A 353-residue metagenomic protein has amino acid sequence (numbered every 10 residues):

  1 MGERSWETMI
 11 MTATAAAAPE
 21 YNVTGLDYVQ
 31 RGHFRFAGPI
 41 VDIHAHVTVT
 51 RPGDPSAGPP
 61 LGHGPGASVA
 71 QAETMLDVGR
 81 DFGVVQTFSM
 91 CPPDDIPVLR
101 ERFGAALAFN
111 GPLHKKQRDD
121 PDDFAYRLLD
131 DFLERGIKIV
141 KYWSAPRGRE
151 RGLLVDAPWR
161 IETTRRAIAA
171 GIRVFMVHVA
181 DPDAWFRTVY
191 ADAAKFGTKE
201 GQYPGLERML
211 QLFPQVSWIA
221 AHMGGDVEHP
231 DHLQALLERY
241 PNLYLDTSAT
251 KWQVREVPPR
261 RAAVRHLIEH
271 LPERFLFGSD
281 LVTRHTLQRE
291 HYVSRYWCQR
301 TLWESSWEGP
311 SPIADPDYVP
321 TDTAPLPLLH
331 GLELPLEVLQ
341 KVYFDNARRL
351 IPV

Functional and structural regions predicted by a protein language model:
G2-C91, L326: An N-terminally biased module of ancient metal coordination in phosphate/nucleic-acid-related enzymes
W6-T24, S217-V353: H/E-rich (His + Asp/Glu) clusters that bind or coordinate divalent metals
A13-T24, P93-V189, K195-G197, P241-Y244 (+1 more regions): Active-site gating/metal-coordination segments in enzymes
G25-V29, Q71-E73, P93-L99, D123-L128 (+3 more regions): Alpha-helical scaffolding within the catalytic cores of extracellular/periplasmic polymer-degrading hydrolases
I40-I43, F88-M90, N110-G111, K141 (+3 more regions): Active-site neighborhood of phospho(di)ester-bond hydrolases with catalytic His/Asp-centered motifs
I40-T50, M176-P182, A220-M223: Histidine-centered catalytic micro-motifs
I43, R160, A167-V179, L236 (+2 more regions): Conserved beta-strand->loop/alpha-helix structural units within folded catalytic cores of enzymes with alpha/beta
P52-S68, D119-D120, E150-V155, W185-G197 (+2 more regions): Short, flexible/disordered intra-domain loops and linkers
